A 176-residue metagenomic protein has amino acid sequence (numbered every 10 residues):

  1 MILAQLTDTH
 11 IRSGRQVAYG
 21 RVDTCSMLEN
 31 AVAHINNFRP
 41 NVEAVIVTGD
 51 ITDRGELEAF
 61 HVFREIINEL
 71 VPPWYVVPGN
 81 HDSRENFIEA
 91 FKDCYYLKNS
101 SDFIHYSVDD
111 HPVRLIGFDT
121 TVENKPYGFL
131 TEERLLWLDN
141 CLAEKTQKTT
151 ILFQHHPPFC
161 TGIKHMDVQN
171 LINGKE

Functional and structural regions predicted by a protein language model:
M1-V62: N-terminal active-site segment of His-dependent metallophosphoesterases
L3, V45, L115, T150-I151: Hydrophobic beta-strand anchors of alpha/beta hydrolase catalytic cores
D8, G49-D50, G79, F118 (+1 more regions): Active-site glycine-centered loops adjacent to acidic/histidine catalytic or metal-binding residues that shape
T9-I11, D82-S83, T121-E123, P157-F159: Short, solvent-exposed loop/turn segments at secondary-structure junctions
R12, Y19, C94-Y95, C160: Class I (Rossmann-like) S-adenosyl-L-methionine-dependent methyltransferase catalytic domain, capturing the SAM-binding
V17, I51, T121-E132, F159-V168: Surface-exposed cleft-lining segments at the edges of enzyme active sites
L57-E144, T149, L171-E176: Extended active-site neighborhood of metal-dependent phosphoesterases/phosphodiesterases
K145-G162: Short acidic, glycine-rich surface-loop motifs adjacent to enzyme active sites
